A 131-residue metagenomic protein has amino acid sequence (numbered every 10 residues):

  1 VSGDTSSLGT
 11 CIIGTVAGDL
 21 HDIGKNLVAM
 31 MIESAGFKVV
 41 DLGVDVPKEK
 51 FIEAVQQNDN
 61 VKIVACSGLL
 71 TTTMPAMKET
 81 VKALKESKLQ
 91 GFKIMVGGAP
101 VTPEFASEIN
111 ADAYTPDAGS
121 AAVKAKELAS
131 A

Functional and structural regions predicted by a protein language model:
V1-K25: Long amphipathic N-terminal alpha/beta scaffold segment
V28-A35, V40-A111, K124: Cofactor-cradling patches in redox/metallo enzymes
D112-A118: Short acidic-hydrophobic, aromatic-tinged amphipathic segments that line or gate anion-handling sites
K124-A131: A charged, well-structured terminal subsegment
